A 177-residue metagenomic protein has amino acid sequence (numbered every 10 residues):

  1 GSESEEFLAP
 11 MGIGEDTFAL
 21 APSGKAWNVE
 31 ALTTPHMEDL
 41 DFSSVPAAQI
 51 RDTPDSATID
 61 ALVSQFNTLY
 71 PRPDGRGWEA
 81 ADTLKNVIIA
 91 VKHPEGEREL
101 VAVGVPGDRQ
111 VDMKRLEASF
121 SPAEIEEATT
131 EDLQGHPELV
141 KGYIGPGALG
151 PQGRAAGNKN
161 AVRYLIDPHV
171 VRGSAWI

Functional and structural regions predicted by a protein language model:
G1-I177: Extended, low-hydrophobicity, polar/charged segments
